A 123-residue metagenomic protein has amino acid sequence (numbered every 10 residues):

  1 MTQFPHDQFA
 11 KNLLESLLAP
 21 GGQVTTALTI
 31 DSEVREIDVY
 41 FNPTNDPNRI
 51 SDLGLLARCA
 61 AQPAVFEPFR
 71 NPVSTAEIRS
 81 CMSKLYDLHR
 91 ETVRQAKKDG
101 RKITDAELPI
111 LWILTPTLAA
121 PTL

Functional and structural regions predicted by a protein language model:
M1-L123: Accessory alpha/beta interaction modules
